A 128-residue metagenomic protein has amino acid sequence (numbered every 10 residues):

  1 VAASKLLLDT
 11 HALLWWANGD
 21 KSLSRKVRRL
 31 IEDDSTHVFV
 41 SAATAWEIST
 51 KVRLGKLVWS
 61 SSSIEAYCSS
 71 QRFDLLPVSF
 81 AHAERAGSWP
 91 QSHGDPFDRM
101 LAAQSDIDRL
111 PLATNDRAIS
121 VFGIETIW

Functional and structural regions predicted by a protein language model:
V1-V40, R53-A66, S70, D108 (+2 more regions): Short, well-structured N-terminal submotif of metal-dependent ribonuclease cores
R25, I127-W128: Short glycine/proline- and charge-enriched loop/turn segments that cap or connect secondary-structure elements
V40-S41, V78: Short glycine/serine/threonine-enriched helix-capping/active-site loop that flanks the nucleotide-sugar donor pocket
I48: Phosphate/NTP-binding elements of NTP-utilizing enzymes
K56-E65, S69-R117, I127: Active-site neighborhoods of divalent-metal-dependent phosphate/nucleic-acid chemistry enzymes
